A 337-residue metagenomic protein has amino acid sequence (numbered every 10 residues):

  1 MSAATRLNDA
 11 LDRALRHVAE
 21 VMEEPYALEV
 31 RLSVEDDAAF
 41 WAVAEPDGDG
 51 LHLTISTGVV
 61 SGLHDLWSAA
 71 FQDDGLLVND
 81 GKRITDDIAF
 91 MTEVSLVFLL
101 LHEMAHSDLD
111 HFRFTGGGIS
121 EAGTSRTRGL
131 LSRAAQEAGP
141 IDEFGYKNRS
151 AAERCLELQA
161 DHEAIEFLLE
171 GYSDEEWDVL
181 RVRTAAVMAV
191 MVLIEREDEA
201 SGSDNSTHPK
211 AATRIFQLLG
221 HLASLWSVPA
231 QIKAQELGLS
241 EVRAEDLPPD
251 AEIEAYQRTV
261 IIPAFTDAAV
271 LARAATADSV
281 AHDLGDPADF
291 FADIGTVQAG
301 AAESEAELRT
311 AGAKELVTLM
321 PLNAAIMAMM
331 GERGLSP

Functional and structural regions predicted by a protein language model:
M1-D73, E93-V97, D110, D204-P337: Non-catalytic terminal regions of proteins
M1-N8, D142-E163, S203-H208: Active-site metal-coordination segments of metallo-dependent hydrolases
T57-L77, F114-G129: Internal, charge-rich low-complexity segments
N79-F98: Short pre-active-site segment immediately N-terminal to the catalytic Zn-binding motif
V94, E103-S120, Q159, E166-Y172: Catalytic Zn2+-binding segment of zinc metalloproteases
D110-R149: Post-HEXXH active-site segment of zinc metalloproteases
A135-K147, E163, F167-E170, A186 (+1 more regions): A structural signal for the main folded, soluble domain(s) of proteins
G171-L193: Acidic/histidine metal-binding catalytic segments
